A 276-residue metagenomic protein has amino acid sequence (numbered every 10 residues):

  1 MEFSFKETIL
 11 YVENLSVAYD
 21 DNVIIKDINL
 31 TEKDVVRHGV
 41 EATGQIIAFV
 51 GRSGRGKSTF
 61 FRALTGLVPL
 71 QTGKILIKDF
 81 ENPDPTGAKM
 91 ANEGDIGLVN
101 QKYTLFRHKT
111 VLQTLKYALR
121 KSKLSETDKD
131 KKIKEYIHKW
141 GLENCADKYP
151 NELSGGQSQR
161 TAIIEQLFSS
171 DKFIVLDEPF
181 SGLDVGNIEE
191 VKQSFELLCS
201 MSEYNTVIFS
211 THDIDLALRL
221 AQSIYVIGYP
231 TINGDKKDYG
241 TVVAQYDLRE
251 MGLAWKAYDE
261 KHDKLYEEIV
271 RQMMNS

Functional and structural regions predicted by a protein language model:
T65: Helix-to-loop junction immediately C-terminal to a conserved catalytic motif
N82-G97, K121, D259-H262: ABC ATPase NBD coupling module
K109-K121: Q-loop/switch helix immediately C-terminal to the Walker
T127-C145, F195-L197: Conserved ABC ATPase "signature" region
Y149-L153, Q157: Conserved ABC ATPase signature
I174-E178: Catalytic Walker B motif of ABC-type/P-loop ATPase nucleotide-binding domains
I188-E203: Helical segment within the ABC ATPase nucleotide-binding domain
